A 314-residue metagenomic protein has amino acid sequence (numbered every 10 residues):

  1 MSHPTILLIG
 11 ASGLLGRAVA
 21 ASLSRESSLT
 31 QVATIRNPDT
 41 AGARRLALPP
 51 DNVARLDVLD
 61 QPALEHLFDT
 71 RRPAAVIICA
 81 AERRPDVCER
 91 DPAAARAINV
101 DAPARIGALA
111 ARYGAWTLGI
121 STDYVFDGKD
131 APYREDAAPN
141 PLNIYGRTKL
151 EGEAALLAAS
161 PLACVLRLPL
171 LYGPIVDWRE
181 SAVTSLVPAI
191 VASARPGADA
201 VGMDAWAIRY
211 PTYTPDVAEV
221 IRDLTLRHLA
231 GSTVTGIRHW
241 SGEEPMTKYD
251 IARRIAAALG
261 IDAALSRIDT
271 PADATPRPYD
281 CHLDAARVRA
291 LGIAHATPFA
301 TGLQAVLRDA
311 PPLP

Functional and structural regions predicted by a protein language model:
H3-E26: N-terminal Rossmann NAD(P)H-binding glycine-rich loop of SDR-like oxidoreductase domains
D39-A41, M246-K248, D269-A286: Active-site loop of classical SDR/Rossmann-like NAD(P)-dependent oxidoreductases, centered on the catalytic Tyr-X3-Lys
R55-I98: NAD(P)H-binding glycine-rich loop region in Rossmannoid oxidoreductase-like domains and their noncatalytic homologs
D101-N140, I144: Conserved Rossmann-fold NAD(P)-dependent oxidoreductase catalytic core, especially the SDR/UDP-sugar
N140-C164: Active-site Tyr-X1-5-Lys
L157-R209, P215-D216, R222-D223: NAD(P)-dependent short-chain dehydrogenase/reductase
A218-D273, P314: Mid/C-terminal beta-alpha module of Rossmann-like enzyme folds, strongest in SDR-family dehydrogenases/epimerases
P276-P314: C-terminal amphipathic/interface module of NAD(P)-dependent oxidoreductases and related NAD-binding regulators
